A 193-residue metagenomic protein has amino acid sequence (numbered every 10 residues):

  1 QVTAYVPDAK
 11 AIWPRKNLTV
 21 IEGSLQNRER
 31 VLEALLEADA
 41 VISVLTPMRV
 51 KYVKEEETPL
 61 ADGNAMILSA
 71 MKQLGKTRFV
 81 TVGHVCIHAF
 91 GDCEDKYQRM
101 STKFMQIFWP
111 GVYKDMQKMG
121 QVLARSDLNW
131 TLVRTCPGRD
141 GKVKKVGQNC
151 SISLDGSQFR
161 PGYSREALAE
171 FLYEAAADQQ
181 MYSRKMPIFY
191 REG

Functional and structural regions predicted by a protein language model:
T3-A9, D62, M66-G111: Conserved Rossmann-fold NAD(P)-dependent oxidoreductase catalytic core, especially the SDR/UDP-sugar
K10-M66, A70-Q73, A176-A177: NAD(P)H-binding glycine-rich loop region in Rossmannoid oxidoreductase-like domains and their noncatalytic homologs
L45, V80-G83, C136: Active-site beta-alpha turn of Rossmann-fold NAD(P)-dependent dehydrogenases/reductases
V50, V85-G91, G138-K142: Conserved catalytic-site region of short-chain dehydrogenase/reductase
L74-K76, S153-G193: Mid/C-terminal beta-alpha module of Rossmann-like enzyme folds, strongest in SDR-family dehydrogenases/epimerases
G120-G141: Conserved beta-loop-beta element that borders a ligand/cofactor-binding pocket
S126, G141-C150, A175-R184: Glycine/proline-rich active-site loop of Rossmann-fold NAD(P)-dependent oxidoreductases
